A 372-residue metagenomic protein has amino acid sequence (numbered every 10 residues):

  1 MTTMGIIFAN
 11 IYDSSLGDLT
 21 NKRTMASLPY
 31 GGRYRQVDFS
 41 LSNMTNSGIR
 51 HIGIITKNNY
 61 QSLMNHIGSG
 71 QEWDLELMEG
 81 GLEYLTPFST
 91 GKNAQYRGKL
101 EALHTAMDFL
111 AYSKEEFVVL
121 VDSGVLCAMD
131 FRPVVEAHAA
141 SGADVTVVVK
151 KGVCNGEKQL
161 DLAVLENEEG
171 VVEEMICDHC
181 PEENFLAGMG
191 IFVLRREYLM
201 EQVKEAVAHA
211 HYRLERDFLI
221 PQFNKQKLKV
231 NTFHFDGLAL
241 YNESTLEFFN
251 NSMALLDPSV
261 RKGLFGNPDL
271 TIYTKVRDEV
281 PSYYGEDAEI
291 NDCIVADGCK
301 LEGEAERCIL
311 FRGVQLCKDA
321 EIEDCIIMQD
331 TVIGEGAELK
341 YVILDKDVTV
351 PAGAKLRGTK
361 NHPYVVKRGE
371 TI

Functional and structural regions predicted by a protein language model:
M1-A9, E197, E205-I372: Left-handed beta-helix
M1-M253, V366: Unchanged
